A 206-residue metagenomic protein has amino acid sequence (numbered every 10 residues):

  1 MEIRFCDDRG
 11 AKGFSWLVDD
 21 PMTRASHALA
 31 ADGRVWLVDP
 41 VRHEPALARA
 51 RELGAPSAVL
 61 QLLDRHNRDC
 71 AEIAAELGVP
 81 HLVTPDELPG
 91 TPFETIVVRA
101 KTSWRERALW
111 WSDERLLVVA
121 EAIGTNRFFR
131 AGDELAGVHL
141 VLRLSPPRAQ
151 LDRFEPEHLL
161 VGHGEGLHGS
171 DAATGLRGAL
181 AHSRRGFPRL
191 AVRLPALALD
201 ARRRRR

Functional and structural regions predicted by a protein language model:
E2-F14, V18-P21, V35-L37, K101-R206: Metallo-beta-lactamase
D7, A28, R51, E94 (+1 more regions): A generic structural signal for ordered alpha-helices
D7-G10, D32, P89-P92: A short, polar/charged loop/turn motif at coil->beta-strand junctions and beta-hairpin connectors
W16-A58: Pre-active-site segment of Zn-dependent metallo-hydrolases
M22-A25, E44-R49, N67-C70, S103-E106 (+1 more regions): A generic local structural motif
E44-P89, H158: Active-site metal-binding motif and surrounding structural segment of the metallo-beta-lactamase
A71-R107, W111-E114, L142-P146: Metallo-beta-lactamase
